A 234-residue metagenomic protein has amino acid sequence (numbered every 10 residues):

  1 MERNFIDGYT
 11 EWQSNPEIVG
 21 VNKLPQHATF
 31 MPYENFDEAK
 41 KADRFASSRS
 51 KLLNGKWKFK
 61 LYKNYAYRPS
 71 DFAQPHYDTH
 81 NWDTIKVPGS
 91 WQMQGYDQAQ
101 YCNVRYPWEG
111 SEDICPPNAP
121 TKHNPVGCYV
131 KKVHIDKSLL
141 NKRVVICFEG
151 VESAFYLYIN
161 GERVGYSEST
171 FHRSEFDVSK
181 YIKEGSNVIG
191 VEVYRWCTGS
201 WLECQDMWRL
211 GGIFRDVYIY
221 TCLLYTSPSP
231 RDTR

Functional and structural regions predicted by a protein language model:
R3-L24, P32, A39-R44, K58-Y62 (+6 more regions): Accessory beta-strand-rich segments of carbohydrate-active enzymes
D37-K40, S111-P116: Short glycine/threonine/proline-enriched tight-turn/helix- or strand-capping micro-motif at secondary-structure
F45-R49: Short boundary motifs at domain starts and secondary-structure transition points
K51-F59: Mature N-terminal segment immediately following signal peptide/propeptide cleavage in secreted/periplasmic
R68-T79: Short Gly/aromatic-enriched secondary-structure transition segments
W82: Carboxylate/His-rich catalytic cores and anion/metal-binding grooves
I85, N103, P116: Histidine-centered catalytic/metal-coordination loop motif
Y225-R234: Single conserved hydrophobic/aromatic residue that forms the stacking wall/gate of nucleotide- or nucleobase-binding
